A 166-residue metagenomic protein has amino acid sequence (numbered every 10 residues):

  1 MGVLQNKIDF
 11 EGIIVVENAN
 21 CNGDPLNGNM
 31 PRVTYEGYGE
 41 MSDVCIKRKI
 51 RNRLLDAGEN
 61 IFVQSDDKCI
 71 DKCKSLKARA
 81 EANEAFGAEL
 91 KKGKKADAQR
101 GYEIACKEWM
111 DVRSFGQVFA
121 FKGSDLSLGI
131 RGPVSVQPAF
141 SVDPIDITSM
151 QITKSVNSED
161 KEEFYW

Functional and structural regions predicted by a protein language model:
M1-W166: RNA-binding basic/glycine-rich loop and surface signature characteristic of RAMP-family CRISPR effectors
